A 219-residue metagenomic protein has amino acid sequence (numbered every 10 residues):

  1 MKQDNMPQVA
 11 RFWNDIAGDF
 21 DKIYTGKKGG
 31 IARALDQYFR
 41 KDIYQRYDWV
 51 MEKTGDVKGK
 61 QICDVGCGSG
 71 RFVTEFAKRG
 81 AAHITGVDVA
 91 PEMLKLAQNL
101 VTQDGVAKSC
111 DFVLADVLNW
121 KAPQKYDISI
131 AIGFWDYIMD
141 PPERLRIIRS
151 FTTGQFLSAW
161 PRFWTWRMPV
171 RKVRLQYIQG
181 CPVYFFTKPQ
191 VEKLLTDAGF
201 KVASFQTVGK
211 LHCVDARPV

Functional and structural regions predicted by a protein language model:
M1-T54: Conserved class I S-adenosyl-L-methionine
C63, R71-L114: Class I SAM-dependent methyltransferase SAM/SAH-binding core
G68: Conserved glycine-rich SAM-binding loop
I128-D140: A short SAM/SAH-binding and catalytic strip from SAM-dependent methyltransferases
I138-I148: A short, conserved alpha-helix within the catalytic core of class I
T153-P161: Conserved beta-strand signature within the Rossmann-like core of class I S-adenosyl-L-methionine
F163-C181: Short, glycine-/aromatic-enriched active-site segment of Class I SAM-dependent methyltransferases
P182-A198: Short alpha-helix
